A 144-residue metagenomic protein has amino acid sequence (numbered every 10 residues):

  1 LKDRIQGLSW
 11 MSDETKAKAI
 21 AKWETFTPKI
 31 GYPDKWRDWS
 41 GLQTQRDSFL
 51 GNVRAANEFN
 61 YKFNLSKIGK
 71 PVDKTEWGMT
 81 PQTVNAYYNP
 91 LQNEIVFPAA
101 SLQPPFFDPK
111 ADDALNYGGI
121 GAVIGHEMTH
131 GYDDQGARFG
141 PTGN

Functional and structural regions predicted by a protein language model:
L1-N144: Intrinsically disordered, low-complexity linker/terminal regions across diverse proteins
